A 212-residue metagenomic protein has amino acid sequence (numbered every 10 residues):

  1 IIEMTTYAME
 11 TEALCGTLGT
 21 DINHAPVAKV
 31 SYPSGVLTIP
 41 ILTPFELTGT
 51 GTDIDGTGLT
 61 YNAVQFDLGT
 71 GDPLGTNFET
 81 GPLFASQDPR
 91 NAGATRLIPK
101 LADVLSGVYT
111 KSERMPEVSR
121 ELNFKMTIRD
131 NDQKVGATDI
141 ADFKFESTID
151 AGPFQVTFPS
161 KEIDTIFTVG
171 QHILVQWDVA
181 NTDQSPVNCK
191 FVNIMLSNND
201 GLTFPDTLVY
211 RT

Functional and structural regions predicted by a protein language model:
T5-K29, K144-F154: Proline/serine/threonine-rich low-complexity linkers at boundaries of modular beta-sandwich domains
V30, E46-T52, A63, M126 (+1 more regions): Residue-level signature of extracellular beta-strand-rich folds
G35-F45, E162-I173: Short, solvent-exposed loop/linker segments at the N-terminal edge of repeated beta-sheet extracellular domains
G49-D55, I128-D130, V175-S185: Extracellular acidic, Ser/Thr/Pro-rich low-complexity tracts
T60-V118, P186-T212: Exoplasmic/lumenal beta-rich domain surfaces
S119-D132: Internal, hydrophobic beta-strand segments that form the core of beta-sheet-rich folds
D130, V135-F143, D150: Extracellular and select intracellular beta-sandwich modules with Ser/Thr-enriched, small-residue motifs on
